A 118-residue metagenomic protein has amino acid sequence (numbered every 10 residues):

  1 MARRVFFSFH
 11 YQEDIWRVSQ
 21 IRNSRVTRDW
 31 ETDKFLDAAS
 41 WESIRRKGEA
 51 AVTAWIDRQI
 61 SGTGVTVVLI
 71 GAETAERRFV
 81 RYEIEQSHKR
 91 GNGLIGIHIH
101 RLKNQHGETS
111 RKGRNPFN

Functional and structural regions predicted by a protein language model:
M1-G62: Conserved N-terminal substructure of TIR/SEFIR domains
Q12-D14, R101-N104: Conserved nucleotide-binding/hydrolysis micro-motifs of P-loop NTPases
V18-S19, R78-R81, H106-E108: A short acidic (Asp/Glu
F35, L94-G96, N118: Conserved beta-strand scaffold positions in the cores of enzyme catalytic domains, especially in NTP/NDP-utilizing
A50, R77, N115: Flexible, active-site-adjacent loop/turn segments at secondary-structure boundaries
Q59-E85, G93-K103: Conserved beta-strand-loop-alpha-helix hinge of the TIR/SEFIR fold
H88: Anion (oxyanion) recognition and catalysis
L102-N118: Glycine-rich, charge-decorated loop segments at or immediately adjacent to ligand/cofactor-binding or catalytic sites
